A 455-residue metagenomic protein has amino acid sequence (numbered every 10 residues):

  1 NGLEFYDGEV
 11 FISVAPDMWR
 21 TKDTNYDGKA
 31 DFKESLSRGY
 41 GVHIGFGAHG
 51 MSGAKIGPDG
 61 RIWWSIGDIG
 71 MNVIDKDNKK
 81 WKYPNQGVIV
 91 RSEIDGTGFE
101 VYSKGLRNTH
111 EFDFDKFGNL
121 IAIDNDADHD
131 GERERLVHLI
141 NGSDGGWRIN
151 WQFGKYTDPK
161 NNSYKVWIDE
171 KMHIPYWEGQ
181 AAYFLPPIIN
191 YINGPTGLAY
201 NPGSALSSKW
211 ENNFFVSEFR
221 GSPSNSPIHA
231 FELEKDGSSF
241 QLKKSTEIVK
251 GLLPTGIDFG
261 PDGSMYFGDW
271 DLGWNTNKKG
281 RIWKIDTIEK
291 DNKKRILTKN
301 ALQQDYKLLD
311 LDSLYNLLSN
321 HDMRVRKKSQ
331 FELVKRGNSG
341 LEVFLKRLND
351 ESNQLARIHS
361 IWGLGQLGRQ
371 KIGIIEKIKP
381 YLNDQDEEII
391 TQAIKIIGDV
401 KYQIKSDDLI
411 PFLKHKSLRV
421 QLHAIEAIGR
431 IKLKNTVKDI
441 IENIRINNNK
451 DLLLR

Functional and structural regions predicted by a protein language model:
N1-S313, V334: Beta-propeller domains with acidic blade repeats across secreted/periplasmic ectodomains and cytosolic WD/CNH propellers
L308-N316, G337-N349, R369-N383, Y402-K414 (+1 more regions): Amphipathic alpha-helical scaffolding segments comprising HEAT/armadillo-like alpha-solenoid repeats
S313-R336: Alpha-helical segment of the N-proximal tetratricopeptide repeat
H321-D322, S352-N353, Q385-D386, K416-S417 (+1 more regions): Short inter-helical turns and helix N-cap capping residues of alpha-solenoid HEAT/ARM repeat scaffolds
V325-R326, R357, I390, Q421 (+1 more regions): Residue-level detector of extended alpha-helical repeat arrays and alpha-solenoid scaffolds
